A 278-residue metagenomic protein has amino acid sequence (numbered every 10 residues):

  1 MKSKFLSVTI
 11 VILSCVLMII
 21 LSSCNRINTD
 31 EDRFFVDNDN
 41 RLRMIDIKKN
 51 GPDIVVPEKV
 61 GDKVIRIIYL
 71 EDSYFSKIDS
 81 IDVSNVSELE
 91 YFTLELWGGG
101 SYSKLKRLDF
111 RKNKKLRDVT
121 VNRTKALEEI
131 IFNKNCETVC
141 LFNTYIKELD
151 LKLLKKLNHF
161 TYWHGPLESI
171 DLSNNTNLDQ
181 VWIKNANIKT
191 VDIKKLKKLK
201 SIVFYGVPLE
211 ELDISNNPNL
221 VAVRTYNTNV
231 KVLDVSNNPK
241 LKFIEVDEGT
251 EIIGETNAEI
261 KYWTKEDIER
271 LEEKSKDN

Functional and structural regions predicted by a protein language model:
K2-G98, S103-D118, R123-K125, F132-E137 (+4 more regions): N-terminal capping/linker segments that flank leucine-rich repeat
I10-I12, I19-I20, I146, I188 (+2 more regions): Short hydrophobic transmembrane-like helices used for membrane targeting/insertion
S23, K115, T161-P166, W182: Compositionally biased, intrinsically disordered low-complexity segments enriched in polar/proline residues
I68-L70, I81, F92-E95, L108 (+12 more regions): Conserved hydrophobic beta-strand positions in leucine-rich repeat
F75-D79, Y102-K106, K125-E128, Y145-K147 (+8 more regions): Canonical position 11/12 of the leucine-rich repeat
